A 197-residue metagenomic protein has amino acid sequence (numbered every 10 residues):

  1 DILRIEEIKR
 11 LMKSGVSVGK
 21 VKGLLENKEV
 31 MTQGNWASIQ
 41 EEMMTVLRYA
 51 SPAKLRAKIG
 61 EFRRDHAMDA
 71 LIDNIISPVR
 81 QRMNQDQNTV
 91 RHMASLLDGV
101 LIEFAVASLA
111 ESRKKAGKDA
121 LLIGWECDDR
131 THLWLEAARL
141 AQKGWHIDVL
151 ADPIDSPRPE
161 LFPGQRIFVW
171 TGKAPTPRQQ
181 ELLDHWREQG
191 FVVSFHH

Functional and structural regions predicted by a protein language model:
D1-Q33: Basic, Lys/Arg-rich alpha-helical nucleic-acid-recognition elements, primarily the DNA-binding modules of transcription
K9, Q40-R48: Amphipathic alpha-helical repeat scaffolds
G19-V21, D73, L150, H196: Residue-level detector of family-conserved "landmark" positions at structurally sensitive sites
N27-K28, V79, S156-P157: Short secondary-structure capping/turn micro-motifs that flank functional sites
N35-A37: Generic helix N-cap/helix-start motif at coil->alpha-helix transitions
S51-V106: Helix-enriched interaction subdomains in cytosolic or periplasmic regions, typified by TIR/SEFIR signaling/NADase cores
E103-H197: C-terminal regulatory/effector modules of DNA-binding transcriptional regulators
